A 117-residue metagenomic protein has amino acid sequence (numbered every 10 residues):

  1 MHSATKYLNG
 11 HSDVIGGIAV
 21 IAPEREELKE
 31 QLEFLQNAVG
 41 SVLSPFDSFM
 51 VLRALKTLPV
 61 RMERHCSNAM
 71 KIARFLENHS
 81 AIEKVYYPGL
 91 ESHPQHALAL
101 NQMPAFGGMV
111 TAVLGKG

Functional and structural regions predicted by a protein language model:
M1-S3: Short hydrophobic/aromatic-enriched beta-strand-loop microsegments
T5-M109, V113-K116: Active-site C-terminal subdomain of aminotransferase-like
